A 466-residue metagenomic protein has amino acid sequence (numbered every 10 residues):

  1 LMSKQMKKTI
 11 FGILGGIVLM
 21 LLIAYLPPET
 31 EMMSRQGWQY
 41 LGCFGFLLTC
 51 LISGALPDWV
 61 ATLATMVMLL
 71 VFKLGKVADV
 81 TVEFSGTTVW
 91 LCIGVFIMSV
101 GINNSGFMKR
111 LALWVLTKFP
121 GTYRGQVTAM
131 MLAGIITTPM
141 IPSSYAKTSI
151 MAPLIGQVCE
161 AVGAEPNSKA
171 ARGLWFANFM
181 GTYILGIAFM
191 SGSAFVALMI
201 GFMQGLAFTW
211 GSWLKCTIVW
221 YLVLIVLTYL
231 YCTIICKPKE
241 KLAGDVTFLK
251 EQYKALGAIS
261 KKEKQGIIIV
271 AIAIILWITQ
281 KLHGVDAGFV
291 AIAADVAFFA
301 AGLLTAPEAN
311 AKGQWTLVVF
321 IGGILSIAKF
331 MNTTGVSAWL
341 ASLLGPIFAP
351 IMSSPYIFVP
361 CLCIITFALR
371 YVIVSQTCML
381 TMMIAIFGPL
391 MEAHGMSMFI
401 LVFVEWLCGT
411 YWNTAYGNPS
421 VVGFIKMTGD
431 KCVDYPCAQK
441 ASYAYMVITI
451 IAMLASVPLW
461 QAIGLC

Functional and structural regions predicted by a protein language model:
M2-L26, S144-K147, E165-N178, L185-F195 (+2 more regions): Juxtamembrane and boundary regions of transmembrane helices in multi-pass small-molecule transporters and channels
F11, G15-L22, G42-T49, A64 (+16 more regions): Lipid-exposed faces of alpha-helical membrane segments in multi-pass integral membrane proteins
L22-M32, K73-D79, F107, L206 (+5 more regions): Transmembrane helix-loop junctions in multi-pass membrane proteins
Y25-P27, I52-S53, V71-G75, G101-G106 (+4 more regions): Structural signal for the C-terminal ends of transmembrane alpha-helices and the immediately following loop
P27, E31-L41, G86-I97, V285-D295 (+2 more regions): Structural signature of hydrophobic alpha-helical transmembrane segments
E29, W59-V60, A64-E165, K312-A393 (+1 more regions): Membrane-embedded alpha-helical segments and adjacent helix-loop junctions characteristic of multi-pass solute
T30-S34, G45-L63, V80, L230-I234 (+2 more regions): Flexible hinge motifs at transmembrane-helix junctions and intramembrane kinks/re-entrant loops in multi-pass membrane
L47-P57, A133-S143, F179-M190, L276-L282 (+2 more regions): Transmembrane alpha-helix interface/packing and boundary motifs in multi-pass membrane proteins, characterized by
